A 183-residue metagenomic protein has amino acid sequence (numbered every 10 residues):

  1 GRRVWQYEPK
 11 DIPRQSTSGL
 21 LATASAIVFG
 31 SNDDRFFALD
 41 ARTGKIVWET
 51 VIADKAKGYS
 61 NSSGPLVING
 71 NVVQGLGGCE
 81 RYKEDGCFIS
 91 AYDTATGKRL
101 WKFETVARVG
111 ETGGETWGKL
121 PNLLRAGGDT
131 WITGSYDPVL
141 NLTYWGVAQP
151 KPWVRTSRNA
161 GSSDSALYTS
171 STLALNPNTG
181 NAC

Functional and structural regions predicted by a protein language model:
G1-R14, T23, R35-A56, F88-L124 (+1 more regions): Extracytoplasmic/lumenal domain signature
R14-F36, S60-I89, N122-R158, T169-S171: Repeat-blade elements of multi-bladed beta-propeller folds
